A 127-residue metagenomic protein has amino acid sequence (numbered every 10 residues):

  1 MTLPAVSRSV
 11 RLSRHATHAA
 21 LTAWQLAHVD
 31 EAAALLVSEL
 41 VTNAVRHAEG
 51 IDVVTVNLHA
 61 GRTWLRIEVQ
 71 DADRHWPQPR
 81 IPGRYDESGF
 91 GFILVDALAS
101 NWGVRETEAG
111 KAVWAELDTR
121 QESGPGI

Functional and structural regions predicted by a protein language model:
M1-A5: Short amphipathic
R14-S38: Conserved short strand/loop->alpha-helix "switch" segment adjacent to the catalytic nucleotide/phosphoryl-transfer site
V45-I127: Conserved beta-strand-loop-beta-strand hairpin that lines the nucleotide-binding pocket of ATP/GTP-utilizing enzymes
